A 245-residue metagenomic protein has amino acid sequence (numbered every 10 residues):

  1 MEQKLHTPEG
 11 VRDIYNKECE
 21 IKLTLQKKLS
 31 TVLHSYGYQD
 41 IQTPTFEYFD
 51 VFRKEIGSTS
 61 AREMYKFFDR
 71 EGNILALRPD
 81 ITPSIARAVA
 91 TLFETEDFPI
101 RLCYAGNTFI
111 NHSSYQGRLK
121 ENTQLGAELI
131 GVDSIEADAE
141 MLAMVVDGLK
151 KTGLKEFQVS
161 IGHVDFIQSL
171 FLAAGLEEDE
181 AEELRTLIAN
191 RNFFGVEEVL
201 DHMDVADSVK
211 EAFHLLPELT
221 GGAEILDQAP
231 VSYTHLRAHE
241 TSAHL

Functional and structural regions predicted by a protein language model:
M1-C19: Auxiliary tRNA-acceptor-end handling modules of aminoacyl-tRNA synthetases
E18-Y36, E47-D50, A61, F67 (+3 more regions): Positively charged, Gly/Ser-enriched RNA/tRNA-binding surfaces
Q42-F46: Long, charged, glycine-rich C-terminal linkers/tails
E63-D69, L176-G195: Acidic, His- and aromatic-enriched active-site or binding-groove loops in soluble protein domains that engage sugars
K120-L125, I161-S169: Short, conserved phosphate-binding/catalytic loop or strand-edge motifs used in phosphoryl-/nucleotidyl-transfer
E156-D165, L184: Short, surface-exposed recognition loops or helix-turn segments adjacent to catalytic cores
Q168-E178: Short glycine/threonine-rich loop-to-helix capping motif typified by GTGT followed within a few residues by an Asp-Pro
